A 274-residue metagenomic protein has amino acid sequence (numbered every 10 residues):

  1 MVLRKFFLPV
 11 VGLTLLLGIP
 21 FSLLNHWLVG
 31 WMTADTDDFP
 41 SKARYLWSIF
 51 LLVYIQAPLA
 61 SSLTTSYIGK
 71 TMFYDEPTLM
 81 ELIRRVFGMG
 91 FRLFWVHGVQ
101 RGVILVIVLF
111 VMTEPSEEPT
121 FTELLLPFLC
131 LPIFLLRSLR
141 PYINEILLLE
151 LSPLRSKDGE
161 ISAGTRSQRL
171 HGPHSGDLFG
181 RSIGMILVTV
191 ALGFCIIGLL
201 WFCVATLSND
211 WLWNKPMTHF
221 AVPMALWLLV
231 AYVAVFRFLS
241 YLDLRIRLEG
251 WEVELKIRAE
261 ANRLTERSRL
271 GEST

Functional and structural regions predicted by a protein language model:
M1-I19, L79-V106, L136-G193: Interfacial aromatic "cap" segments that immediately flank transmembrane helices in multipass membrane proteins
F6, V10, V29, K42 (+6 more regions): Residue-level signature of transmembrane alpha-helical entry/exit and packing/kink sites in multi-pass membrane
L13, L17, I49-V53, Q100 (+2 more regions): Alpha-helical transmembrane segments of multi-pass integral membrane proteins
P20-A43, I83-L129, N209-L212: Long, highly hydrophobic alpha-helical transmembrane signal-anchor segments
F21-S22, L51-L52, L270-T274: Low-complexity, Gly/Pro
D35-Y45, A60, T65-F73, P132-K157 (+1 more regions): Juxtamembrane transition segments at transmembrane-helix termini in multipass membrane proteins
L51-L59, L63, Y67, T71 (+2 more regions): Mid-bilayer segments of alpha-helical transmembrane spans in multi-pass integral membrane proteins that mediate
T71-E81: Cytoplasmic membrane-interface segments at the C-terminal ends of transmembrane helices
